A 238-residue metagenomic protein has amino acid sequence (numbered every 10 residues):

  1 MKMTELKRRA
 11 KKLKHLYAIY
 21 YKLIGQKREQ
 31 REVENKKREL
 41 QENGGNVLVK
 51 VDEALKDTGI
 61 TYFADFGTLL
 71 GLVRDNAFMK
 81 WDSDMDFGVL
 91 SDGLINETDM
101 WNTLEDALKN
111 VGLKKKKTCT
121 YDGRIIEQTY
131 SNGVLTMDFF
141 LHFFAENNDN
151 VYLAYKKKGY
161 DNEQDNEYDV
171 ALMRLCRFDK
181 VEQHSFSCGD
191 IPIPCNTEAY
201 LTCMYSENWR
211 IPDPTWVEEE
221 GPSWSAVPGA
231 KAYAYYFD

Functional and structural regions predicted by a protein language model:
K7-D65: Helical scaffold of the NTase/Pol beta-like nucleotidyltransferase catalytic core
L16-Y21, T68-V73, D165-A171: Short, functional N-terminal and low-complexity linear motifs
V33-K56, E105-C195, A199-M204, P214-D238: Conserved catalytic core of two-metal-ion nucleotidyltransferases
D52-M85, L90-S91, I95: Active-site nucleotide-donor binding segment shared across nucleotidyl transfer reactions
L94-N102: Short, conserved charged micro-motifs
Y205-W209: Acidic, metal-coordinating catalytic segment for phosphate/diphosphate chemistry, firing primarily on the Nudix
